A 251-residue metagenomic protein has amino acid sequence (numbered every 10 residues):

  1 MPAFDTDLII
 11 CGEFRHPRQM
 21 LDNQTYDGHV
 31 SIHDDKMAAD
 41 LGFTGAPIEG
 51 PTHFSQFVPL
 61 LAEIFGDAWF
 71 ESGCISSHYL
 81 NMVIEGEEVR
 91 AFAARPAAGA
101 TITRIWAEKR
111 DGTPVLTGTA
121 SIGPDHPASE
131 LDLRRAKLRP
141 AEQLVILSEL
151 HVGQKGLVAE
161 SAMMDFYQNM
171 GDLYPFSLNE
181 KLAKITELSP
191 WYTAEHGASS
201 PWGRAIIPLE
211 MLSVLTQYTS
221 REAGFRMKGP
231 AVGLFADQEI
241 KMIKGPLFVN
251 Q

Functional and structural regions predicted by a protein language model:
P2-S72, P127-E239, G245: Hot-dog-fold acyl-thioester-processing enzymes
W69-T119, Q238-Q251: Hydrophobic beta-sheet segments that form the core/acyl-binding groove of ACP/CoA-dependent acyl-chain-processing
S121-D125: Short beta-strand edge segments in extracellular beta-sheet folds
